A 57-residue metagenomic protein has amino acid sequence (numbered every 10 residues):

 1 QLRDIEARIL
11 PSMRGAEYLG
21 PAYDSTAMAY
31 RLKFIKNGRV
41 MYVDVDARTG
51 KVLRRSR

Functional and structural regions predicted by a protein language model:
Q1-E17: Short, non-transmembrane alpha-helical segments in secretory-pathway proteins
S12, Y23, F34-K36: Sterically constrained small-residue positions within well-ordered secondary structures of folded domains
Y18-D24: Surface-exposed patches in mature extracellular/periplasmic domains of secreted proteins
D24, V40-Y42: Short, mixed charged/polar active-site loops that provide acid/base catalysis or chelate metal/phosphate cofactors
Y30-K36, V43-V45, G50: Conserved histidines in hydrophobic membrane contexts and catalytic metal-binding motifs
V52-R57: Short hydrophobic/aromatic patches at helix-to-coil boundaries
